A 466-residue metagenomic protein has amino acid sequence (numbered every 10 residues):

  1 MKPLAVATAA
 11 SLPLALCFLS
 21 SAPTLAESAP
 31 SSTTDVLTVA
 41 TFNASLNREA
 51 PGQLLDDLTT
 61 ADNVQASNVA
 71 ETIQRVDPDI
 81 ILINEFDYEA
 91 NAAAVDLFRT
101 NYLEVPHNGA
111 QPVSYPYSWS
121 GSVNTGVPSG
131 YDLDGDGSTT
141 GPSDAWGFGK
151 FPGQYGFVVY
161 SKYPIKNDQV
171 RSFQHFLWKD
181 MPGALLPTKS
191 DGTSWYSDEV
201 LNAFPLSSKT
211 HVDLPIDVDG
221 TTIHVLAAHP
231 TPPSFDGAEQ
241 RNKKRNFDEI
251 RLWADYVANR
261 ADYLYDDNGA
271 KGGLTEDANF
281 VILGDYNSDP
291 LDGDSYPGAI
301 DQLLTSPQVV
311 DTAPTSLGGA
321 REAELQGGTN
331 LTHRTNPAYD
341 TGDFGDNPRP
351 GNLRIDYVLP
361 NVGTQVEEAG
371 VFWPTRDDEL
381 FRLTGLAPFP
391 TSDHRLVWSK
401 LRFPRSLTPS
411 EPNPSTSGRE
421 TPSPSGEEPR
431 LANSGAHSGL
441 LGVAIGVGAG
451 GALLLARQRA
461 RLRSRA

Functional and structural regions predicted by a protein language model:
T8-S20: Bacterial N-terminal signal peptides
E27-F157, P187-F204, D219-I223, A238 (+4 more regions): N-terminal, active-site-proximal structural segment of metallo-dependent hydrolase catalytic domains
S143-L185, S208: A substrate-binding/cap region within the structured catalytic cores of diverse enzymes
N167-R171, I216, K244-I282, Y286-T408: Metal-dependent phosphoester-hydrolase catalytic domains
T221, L226-K244: Active-site His/acidic residue clusters
R405-S434: C-terminal low-complexity, Ser/Thr- and acidic/Pro-rich disordered "stalk" regions positioned immediately N-terminal
H437-R461: A cross-kingdom C-terminal cell-surface attachment/processing module
L462-A466: Cytoplasmic C-terminal tails of single-pass
